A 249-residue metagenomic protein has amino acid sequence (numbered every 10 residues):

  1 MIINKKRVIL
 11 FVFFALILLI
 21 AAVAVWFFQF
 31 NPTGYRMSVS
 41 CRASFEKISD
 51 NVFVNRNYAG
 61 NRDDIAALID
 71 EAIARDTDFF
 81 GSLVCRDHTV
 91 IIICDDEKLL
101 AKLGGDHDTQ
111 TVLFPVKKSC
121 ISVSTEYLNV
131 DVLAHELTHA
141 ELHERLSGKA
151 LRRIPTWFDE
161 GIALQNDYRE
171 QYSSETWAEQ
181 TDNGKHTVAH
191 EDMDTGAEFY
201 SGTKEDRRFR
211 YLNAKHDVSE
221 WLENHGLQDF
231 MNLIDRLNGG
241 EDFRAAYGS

Functional and structural regions predicted by a protein language model:
M1-A21: N-terminal Sec-pathway targeting helices
L18-S40: Membrane-interface motif at the C-terminal end of an N-terminal transmembrane signal
A43-K47, T109-V116, S124: Short, exposed beta-strand/loop patches in secreted or surface proteins that constitute
F45-R62: Acidic/histidine-rich, surface-exposed loop or edge segments in extracytoplasmic proteins
D64-K117: Auxiliary, metal-adjacent structural segments of Zn-dependent hydrolase domains
K117-L133, G148-I154: Short pre-active-site segment immediately N-terminal to the catalytic Zn-binding motif
V132, A150-H216, L222-S249: Acidic/His/Gly-enriched intrinsically disordered linker/tail segments that often contain short helix/coil "MoRF-like"
T138-L146, D167: Active-site-flanking alpha-helical
